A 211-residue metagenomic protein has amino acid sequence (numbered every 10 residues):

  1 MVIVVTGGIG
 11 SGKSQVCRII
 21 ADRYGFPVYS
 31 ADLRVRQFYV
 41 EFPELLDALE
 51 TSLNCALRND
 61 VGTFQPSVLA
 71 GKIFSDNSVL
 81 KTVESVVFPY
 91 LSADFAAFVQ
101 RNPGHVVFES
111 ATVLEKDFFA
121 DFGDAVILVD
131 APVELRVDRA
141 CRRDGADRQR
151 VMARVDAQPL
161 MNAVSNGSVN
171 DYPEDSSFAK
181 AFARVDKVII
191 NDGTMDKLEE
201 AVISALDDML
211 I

Functional and structural regions predicted by a protein language model:
I3-V5: Hydrophobic anchor at the beta1->P-loop junction of P-loop NTPases
G8: P-loop (Walker A) phosphate-binding loop of NTP-binding proteins
S11: ATP-binding Walker
S14: Walker A/P-loop
L33-G104: ATP-dependent small-molecule kinase phosphotransfer cores that center on conserved nucleotide phosphate-binding segments
D94-Q100, V106-R143: ATP-dependent NMP and nucleoside kinases share a basic, alpha-helical "lid"
A120-D121, R142-M209: Small-molecule kinase domains that catalyze NTP-dependent phosphoryl transfer to phosphate-bearing small molecules
